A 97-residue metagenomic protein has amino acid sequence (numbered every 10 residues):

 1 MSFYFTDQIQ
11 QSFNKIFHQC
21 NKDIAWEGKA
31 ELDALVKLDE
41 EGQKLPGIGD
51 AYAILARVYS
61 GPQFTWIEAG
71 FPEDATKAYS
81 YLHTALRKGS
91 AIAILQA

Functional and structural regions predicted by a protein language model:
F5, I24, D39-Y52, G61-P62 (+2 more regions): Short helix-capping/linker turns of helical repeat alpha-solenoids
D7-N14, H18, I54, V58 (+1 more regions): "A position-specific structural signal for the A-helix of alpha-solenoid helical repeats
I24-D33, W66-Y81: Structural signature of tandem alpha-helical TPR/SEL1-like repeats, specifically the intra-repeat loop/turn
A56, S60-Q63, H83: Generic short alpha-helical segment signal, independent of protein family or function, capturing local helix propensity
Y81-T84, Q96: Alpha-helical recognition domains of nuclear gene-regulatory proteins
